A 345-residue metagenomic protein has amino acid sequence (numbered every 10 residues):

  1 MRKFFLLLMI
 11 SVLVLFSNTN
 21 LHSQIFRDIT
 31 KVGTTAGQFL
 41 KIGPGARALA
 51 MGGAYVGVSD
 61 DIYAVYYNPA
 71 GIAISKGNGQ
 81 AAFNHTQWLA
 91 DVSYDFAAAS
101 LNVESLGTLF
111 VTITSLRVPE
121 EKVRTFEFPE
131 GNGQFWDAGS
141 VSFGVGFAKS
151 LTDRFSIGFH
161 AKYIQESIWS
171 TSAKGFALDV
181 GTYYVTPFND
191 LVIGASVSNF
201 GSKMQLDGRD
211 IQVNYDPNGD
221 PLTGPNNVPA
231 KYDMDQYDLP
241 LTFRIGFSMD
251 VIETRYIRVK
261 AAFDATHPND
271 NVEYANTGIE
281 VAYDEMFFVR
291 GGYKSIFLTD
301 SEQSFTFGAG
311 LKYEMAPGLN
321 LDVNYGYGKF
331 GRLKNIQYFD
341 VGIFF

Functional and structural regions predicted by a protein language model:
M1-F4: Positively charged n-region of N-terminal signal peptides that target proteins for export
L7-F16: Bacterial N-terminal signal peptides
L15-S23: Sec-dependent N-terminal signal peptides of Gram-negative exported proteins
H22-L49, Y94-F345: Outer-membrane beta-barrel porins/channels
G53-V56, Q80-W88, G326-G328: Short strand-turn segments of transmembrane beta-barrel domains in outer membranes, especially the first one or two
Y55, P69-G71, H85-L89, F96 (+2 more regions): Short glycine-rich, polar/acidic loop-and-turn segments at beta strand-coil junctions
Y63-I74: N-terminal periplasmic accessory domains that precede and gate Gram-negative outer-membrane beta-barrel machines
